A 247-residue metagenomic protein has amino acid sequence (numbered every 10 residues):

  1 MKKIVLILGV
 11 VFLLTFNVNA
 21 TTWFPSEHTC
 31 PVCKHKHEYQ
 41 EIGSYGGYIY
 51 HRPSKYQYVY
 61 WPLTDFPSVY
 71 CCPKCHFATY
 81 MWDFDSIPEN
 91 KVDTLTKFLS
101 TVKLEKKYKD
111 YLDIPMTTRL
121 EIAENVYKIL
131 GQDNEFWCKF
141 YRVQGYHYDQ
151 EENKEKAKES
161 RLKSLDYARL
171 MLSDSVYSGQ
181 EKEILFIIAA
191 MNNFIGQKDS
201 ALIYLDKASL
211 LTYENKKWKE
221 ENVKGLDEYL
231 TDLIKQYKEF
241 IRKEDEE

Functional and structural regions predicted by a protein language model:
I4-F16: Sec-dependent N-terminal signal peptides
V18-K97: N-terminal cysteine/histidine-rich coordination modules
V92-E152, G179-F194, D232, Q236: Amphipathic alpha-helical repeat scaffolds of TPR domains
A123, Y127-L130, Y167-S175, L211-N215: Alpha-helical junction/boundary sensor with strong preference for TPR arrays
K198-K216: TPR/TPR-like (Sel1-like) alpha-helical repeat modules
K216-E247: Terminal, low-structured helical/coil segments at or just beyond the last alpha-helical repeat
